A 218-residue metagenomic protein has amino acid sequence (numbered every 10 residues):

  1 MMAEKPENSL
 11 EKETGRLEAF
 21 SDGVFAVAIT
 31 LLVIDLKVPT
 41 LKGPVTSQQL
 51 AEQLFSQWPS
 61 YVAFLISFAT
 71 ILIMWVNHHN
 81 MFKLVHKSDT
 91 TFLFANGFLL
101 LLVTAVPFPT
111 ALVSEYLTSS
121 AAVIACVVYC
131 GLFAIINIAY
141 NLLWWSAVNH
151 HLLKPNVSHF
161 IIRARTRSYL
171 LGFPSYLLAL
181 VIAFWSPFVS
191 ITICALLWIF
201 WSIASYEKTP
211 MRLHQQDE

Functional and structural regions predicted by a protein language model:
M2-E218: Multi-pass alpha-helical transmembrane bundle typical of ion/small-solute transporters and intramembrane aspartyl
